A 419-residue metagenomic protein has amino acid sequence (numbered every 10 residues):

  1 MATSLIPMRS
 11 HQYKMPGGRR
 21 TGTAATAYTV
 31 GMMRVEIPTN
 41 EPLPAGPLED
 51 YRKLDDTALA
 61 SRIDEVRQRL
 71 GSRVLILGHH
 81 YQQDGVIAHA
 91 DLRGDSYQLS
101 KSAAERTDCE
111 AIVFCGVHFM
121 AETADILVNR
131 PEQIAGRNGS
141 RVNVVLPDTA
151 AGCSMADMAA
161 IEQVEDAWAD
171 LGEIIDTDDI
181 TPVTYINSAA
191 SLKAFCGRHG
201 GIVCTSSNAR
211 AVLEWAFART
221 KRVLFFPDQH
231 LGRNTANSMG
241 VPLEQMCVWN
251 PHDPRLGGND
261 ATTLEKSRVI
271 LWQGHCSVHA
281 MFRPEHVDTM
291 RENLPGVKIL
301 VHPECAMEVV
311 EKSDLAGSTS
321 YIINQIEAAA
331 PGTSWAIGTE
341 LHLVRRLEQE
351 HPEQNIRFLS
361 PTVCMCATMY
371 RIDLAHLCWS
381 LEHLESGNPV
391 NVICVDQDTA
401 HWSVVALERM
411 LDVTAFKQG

Functional and structural regions predicted by a protein language model:
A2-I337, L343-G419: Active-site loop-to-helix "anion-binding N-cap" substructures in soluble metabolic enzymes
